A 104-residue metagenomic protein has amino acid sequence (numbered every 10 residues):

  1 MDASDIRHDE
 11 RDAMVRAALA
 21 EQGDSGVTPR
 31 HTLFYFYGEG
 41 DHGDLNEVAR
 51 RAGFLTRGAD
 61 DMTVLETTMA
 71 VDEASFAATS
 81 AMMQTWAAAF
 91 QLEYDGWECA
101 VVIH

Functional and structural regions predicted by a protein language model:
M1-H104: Long, contiguous binding/interaction regions
